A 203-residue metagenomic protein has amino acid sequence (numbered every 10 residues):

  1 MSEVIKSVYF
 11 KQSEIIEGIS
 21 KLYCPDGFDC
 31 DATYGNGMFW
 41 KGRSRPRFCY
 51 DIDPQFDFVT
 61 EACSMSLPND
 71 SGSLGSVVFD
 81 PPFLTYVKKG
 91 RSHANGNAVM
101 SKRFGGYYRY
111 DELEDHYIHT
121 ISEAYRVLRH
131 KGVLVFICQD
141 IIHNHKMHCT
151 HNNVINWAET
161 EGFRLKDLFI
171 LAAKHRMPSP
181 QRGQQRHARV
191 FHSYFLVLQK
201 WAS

Functional and structural regions predicted by a protein language model:
M1-S203: Class I S-adenosyl-L-methionine-dependent methyltransferase catalytic core
